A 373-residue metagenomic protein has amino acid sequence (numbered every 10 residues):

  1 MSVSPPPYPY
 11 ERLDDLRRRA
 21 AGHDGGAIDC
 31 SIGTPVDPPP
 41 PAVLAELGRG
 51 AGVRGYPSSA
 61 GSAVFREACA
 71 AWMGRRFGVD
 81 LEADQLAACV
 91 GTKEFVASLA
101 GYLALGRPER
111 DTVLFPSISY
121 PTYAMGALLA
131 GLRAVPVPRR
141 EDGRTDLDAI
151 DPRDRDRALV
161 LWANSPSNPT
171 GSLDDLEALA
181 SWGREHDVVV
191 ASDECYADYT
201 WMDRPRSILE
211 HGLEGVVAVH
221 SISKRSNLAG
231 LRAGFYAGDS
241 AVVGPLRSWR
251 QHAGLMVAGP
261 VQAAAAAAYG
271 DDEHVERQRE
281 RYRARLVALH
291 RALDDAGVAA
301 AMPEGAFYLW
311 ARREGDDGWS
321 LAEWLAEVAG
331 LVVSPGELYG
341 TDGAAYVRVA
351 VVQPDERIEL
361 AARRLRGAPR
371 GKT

Functional and structural regions predicted by a protein language model:
S2-E94, S98, A268-Y269, V332 (+1 more regions): N-terminal small-domain helix-loop-helix segment of the aminotransferase-like
A20, A130, E185-H186, A296 (+1 more regions): Helix C-cap/helix->beta junction micro-motif
A71, W324-V333, Y339-T373: PLP-dependent enzyme catalytic core of the Aspartate aminotransferase-like
G101-A163: PLP-dependent aminotransferase-like
D111, E185-V188, E214: A short helix->loop->beta-strand "cap" motif at the edges of active sites that frequently abuts
R140-M202: Active-site phosphate-binding strand-loop segment of PLP-dependent enzymes
L213-R283, V287, A368-P369: Conserved core segment of the aminotransferase class I/II
A266, Y282-H290, A300-R312, G343: Conserved glycine-rich beta-strand-loop-beta hairpin in the small C-terminal domain of fold type I
